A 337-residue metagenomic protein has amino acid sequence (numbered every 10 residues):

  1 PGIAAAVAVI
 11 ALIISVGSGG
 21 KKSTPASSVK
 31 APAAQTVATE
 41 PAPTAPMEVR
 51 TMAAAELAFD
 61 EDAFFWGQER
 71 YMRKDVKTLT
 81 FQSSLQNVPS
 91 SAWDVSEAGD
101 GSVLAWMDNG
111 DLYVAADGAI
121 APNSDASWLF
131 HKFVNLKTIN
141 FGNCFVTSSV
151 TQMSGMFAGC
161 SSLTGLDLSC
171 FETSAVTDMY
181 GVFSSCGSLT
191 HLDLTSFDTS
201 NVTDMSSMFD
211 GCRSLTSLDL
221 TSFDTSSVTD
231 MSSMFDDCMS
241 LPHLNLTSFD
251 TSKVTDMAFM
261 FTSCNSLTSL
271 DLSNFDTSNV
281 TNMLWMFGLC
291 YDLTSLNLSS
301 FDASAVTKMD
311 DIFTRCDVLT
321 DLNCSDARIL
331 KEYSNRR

Functional and structural regions predicted by a protein language model:
P1-I3, G20: Short, low-complexity patches enriched in S/T/P/G
I3-A11: Core hydrophobic alpha-helical transmembrane segments of single-pass membrane proteins
A6-V7, S23, R73, L79: Low-complexity, intrinsically disordered regions enriched in charged/polar residues
I13-A26: Hydrophobic single-pass membrane-insertion segments
S23-M47: N-terminal, intrinsically disordered, polar/charged segments of Gram-positive cell-envelope systems that serve as
P43-R337: Negatively charged
